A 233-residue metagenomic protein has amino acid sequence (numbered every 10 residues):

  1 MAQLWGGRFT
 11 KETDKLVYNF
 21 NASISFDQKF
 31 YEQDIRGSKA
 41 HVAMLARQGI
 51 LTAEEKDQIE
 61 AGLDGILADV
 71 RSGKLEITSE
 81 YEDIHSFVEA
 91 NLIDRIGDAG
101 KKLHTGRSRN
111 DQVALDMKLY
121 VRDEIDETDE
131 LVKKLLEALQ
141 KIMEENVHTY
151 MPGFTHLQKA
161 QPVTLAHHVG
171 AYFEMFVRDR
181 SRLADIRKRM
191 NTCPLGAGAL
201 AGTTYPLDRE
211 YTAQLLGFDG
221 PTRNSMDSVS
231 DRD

Functional and structural regions predicted by a protein language model:
M1-G202, P206-L215, D219-G220: A helix-coil-helix interface module used to build multimeric assemblies and to scaffold catalytic/cofactor sites
L216-D233: Acidic, glycine-rich loop-and-beta core segments that form the ion-binding/anion-interacting portion of active sites
